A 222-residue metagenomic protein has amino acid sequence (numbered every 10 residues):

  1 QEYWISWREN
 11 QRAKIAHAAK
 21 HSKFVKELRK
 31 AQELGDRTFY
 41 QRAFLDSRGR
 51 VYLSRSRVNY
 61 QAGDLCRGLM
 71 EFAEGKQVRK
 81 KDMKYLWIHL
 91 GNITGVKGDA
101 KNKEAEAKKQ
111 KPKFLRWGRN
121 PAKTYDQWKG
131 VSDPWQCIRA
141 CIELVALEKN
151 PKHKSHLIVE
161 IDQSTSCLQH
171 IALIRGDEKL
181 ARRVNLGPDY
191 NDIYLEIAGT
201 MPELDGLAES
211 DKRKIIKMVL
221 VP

Functional and structural regions predicted by a protein language model:
Q1-W4: Conserved small-residue
S22-I197: Catalytic nucleotidyl-transfer cores of nucleotide-processing enzymes
A198-P202: Basic, amphipathic alpha-helix used for nucleic-acid engagement in HTH/winged-helix/SANT-Myb modules and analogous
R213-P222: Short, amphipathic alpha-helical "recognition" segments used to contact nucleic acids or chromatin
